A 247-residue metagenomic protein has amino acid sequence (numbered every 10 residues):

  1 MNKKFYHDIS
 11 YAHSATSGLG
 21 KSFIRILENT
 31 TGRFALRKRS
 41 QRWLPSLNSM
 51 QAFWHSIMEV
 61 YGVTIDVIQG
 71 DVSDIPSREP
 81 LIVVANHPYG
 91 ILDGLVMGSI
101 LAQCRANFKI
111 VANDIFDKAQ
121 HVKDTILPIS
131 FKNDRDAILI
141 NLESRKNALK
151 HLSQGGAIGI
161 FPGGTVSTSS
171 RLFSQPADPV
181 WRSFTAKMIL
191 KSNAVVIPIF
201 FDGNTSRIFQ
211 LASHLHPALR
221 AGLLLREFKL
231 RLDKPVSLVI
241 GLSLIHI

Functional and structural regions predicted by a protein language model:
M1-V84, G94-V96, Q103-N107, K123-D124: Membrane-anchoring hydrophobic helices of lipid-metabolizing enzymes
M58-V63, H87, D134-L139, S174-P176: Short, flexible loop segments at the rims of nucleotide/cofactor-binding pockets, characterized by
V84-N86, I126-R135, S169-L172: Short, basic, glycine/proline-bearing loop/turn elements
H87-I91, V166-S167: Gly/Ser/Thr-rich loops at beta-strand to alpha-helix junctions that form or flank small-molecule/cofactor-binding
A102, N107-N141, R145-A148, L152: Conserved nucleotide-cofactor-binding alpha/beta core module
S153-R226: Membrane-associated lipid acylation/remodeling enzymes share a hydrophobic transmembrane-juxtamembrane segment
R231-S243: A conserved mid-domain beta-alpha-beta active-site/ligand-binding segment of alpha/beta enzyme cores
I245-I247: Conserved small/polar residues in nucleotide/adenosyl-binding loops
